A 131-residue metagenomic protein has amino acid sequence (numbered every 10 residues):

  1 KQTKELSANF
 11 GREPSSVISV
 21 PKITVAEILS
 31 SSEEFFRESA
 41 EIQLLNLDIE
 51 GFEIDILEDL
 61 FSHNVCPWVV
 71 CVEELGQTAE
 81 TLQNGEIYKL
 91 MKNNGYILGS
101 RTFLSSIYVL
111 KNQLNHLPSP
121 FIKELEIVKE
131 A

Functional and structural regions predicted by a protein language model:
K1-I23, F35-F36, S119-E126: Glycine-rich adenosyl-binding loop in Rossmann-like folds that engage adenosine-containing cofactors
I28-E130: Conserved acidic-Pro-Pro-aromatic motif
